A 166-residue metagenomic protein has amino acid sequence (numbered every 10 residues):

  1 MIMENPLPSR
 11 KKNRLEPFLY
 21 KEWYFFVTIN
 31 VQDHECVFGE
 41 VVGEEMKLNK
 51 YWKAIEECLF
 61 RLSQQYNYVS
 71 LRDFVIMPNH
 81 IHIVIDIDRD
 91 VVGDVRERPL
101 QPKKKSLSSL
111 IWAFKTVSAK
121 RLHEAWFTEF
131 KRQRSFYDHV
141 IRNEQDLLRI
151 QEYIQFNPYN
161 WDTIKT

Functional and structural regions predicted by a protein language model:
M1-T166: Short catalytic/metal-binding and nucleic-acid-binding patches
